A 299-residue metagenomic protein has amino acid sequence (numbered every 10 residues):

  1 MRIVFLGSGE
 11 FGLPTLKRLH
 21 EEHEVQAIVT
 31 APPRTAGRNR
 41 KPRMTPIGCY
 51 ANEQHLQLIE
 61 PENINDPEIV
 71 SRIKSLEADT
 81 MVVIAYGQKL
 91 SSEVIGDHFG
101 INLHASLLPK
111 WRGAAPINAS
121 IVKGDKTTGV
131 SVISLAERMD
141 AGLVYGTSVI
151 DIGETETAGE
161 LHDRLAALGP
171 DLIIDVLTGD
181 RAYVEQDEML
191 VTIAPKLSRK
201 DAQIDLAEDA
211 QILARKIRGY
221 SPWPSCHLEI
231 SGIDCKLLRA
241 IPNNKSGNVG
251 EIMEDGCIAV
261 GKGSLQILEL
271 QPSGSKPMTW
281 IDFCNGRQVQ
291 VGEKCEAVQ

Functional and structural regions predicted by a protein language model:
R2, Q26-A31, G37-P46, Y50-G129: Active-site-proximal cofactor/substrate-binding loop regions of enzyme domains
I3-E21, P33: N-terminal beta1-alpha1 ligand-phosphate binding loop
G7, I28, A51, I173 (+3 more regions): Residue-level signal for inorganic ion chemistry
L13, K17, S71-K74, S92 (+1 more regions): Amphipathic, non-transmembrane alpha-helical secondary structure
E21, T80-A194, S198-K200: Donor/substrate-binding cores of folate-linked one-carbon enzymes
A31, P61, L135, T147 (+1 more regions): Conserved beta-strand termini and adjacent loop/short-helix elements that scaffold enzyme active sites in alpha/beta
E188-Q299: Internal anion-binding site segments
